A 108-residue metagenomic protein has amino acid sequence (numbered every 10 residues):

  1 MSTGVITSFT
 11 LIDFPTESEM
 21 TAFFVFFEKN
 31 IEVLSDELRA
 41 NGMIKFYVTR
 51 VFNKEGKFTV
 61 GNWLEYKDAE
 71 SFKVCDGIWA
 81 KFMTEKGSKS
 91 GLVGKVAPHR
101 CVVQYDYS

Functional and structural regions predicted by a protein language model:
M1-I6, M43-G61, M83-S108: Glycine-rich beta-strand-turn "strand-cap" elements at beta-sheet edges
V5-P15: Short glycine-/aliphatic-rich beta-strand segments at the starts of folded cytosolic domains
T10-I12, V48, L64: Short beta-strand element of the conserved SAM-dependent methyltransferase core
F14-T16, Y66-D68, Y107: Non-catalytic surface loops within mature trypsin-like serine protease
S18-F46, A80-K89: Short amphipathic alpha-helical segments
M20-F23, K67-I78: Short amphipathic alpha-helices within nucleic acid-binding modules
